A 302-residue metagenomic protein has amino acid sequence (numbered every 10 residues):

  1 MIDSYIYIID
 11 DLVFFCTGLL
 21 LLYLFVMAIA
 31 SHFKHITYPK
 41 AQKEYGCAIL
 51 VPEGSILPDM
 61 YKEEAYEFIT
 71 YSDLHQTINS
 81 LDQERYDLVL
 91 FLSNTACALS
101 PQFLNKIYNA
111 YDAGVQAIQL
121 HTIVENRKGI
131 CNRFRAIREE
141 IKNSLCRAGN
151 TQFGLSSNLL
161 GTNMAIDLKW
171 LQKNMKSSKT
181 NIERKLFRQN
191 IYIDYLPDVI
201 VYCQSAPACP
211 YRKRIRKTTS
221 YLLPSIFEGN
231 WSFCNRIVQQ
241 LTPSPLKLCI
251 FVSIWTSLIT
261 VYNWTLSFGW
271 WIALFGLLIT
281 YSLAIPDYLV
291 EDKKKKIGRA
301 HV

Functional and structural regions predicted by a protein language model:
D3-H35: N-terminal membrane-anchoring alpha-helices
M27-F68, D82-Q83: N-terminal signal-anchor transmembrane helix
I29-F33, Y38-Q42, Q239-R299: Membrane-embedded multi-pass helical conduit in multi-pass membrane proteins, especially envelope-biosynthetic
E84, I107-K176, R216: Long helical/loop segments within the catalytic core of UDP-sugar-dependent glycosyltransferases, especially the large
R85-A96: Short beta-strand-to-loop acidic/aromatic patch adjacent to the donor-nucleotide binding site
A117, E125, A165, Y192-P197 (+1 more regions): Conserved active-site beta-strand element of glycosyltransferases/polysaccharide synthases
R138-L145, A206-E228: Catalytic core of nucleotide-sugar-dependent glycosyltransferases
W170-P197, A208-C209: A short, conserved alpha-helix in the catalytic core of glycosyltransferases
